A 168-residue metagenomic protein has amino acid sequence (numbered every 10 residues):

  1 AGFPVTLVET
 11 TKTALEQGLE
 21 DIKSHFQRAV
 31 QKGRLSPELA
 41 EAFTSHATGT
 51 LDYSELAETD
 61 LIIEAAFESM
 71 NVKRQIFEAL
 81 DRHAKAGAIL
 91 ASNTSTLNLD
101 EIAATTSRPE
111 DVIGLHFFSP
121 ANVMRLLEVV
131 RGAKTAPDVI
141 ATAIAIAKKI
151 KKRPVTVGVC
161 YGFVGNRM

Functional and structural regions predicted by a protein language model:
F3, V129-C160: Internal alpha-helical scaffold of NAD(P)-dependent oxidoreductase catalytic cores
P4-L19: Terminal amphipathic helices with adjacent charged low-complexity linkers/tails
T13-Q17, R28-L90, T96-E101, T105: Rossmann-like NAD(P)-binding element
D21, H25-K32, H83, T105 (+2 more regions): Change "in soluble alpha/beta enzymes" to "in soluble alpha/beta proteins
A86-S92, A103-F118, I150-R153: Rossmann-fold dehydrogenase core element
E110, F117-V139: Conserved phosphate-handling catalytic cores of large alpha/beta enzymes
A121-L127, G158-M168: Active-site-proximal catalytic alpha-helix in oxidoreductases
